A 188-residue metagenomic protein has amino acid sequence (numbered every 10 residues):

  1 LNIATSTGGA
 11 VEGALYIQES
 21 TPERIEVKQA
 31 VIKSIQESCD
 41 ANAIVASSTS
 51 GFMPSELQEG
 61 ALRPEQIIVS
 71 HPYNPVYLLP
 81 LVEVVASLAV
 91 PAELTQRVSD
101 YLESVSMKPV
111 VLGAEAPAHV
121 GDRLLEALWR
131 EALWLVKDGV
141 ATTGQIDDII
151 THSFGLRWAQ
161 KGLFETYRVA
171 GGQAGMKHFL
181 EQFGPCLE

Functional and structural regions predicted by a protein language model:
L1-I44: Rossmann-like NAD(P)-binding element
I44-A114, A118, D122: Rossmann-fold dinucleotide-binding core
V82-V85, R130-W134, D147, F164-T166 (+1 more regions): Amphipathic alpha-helical segments within well-ordered protein domains
P91, A141-Q145: Helix N-cap / loop-to-helix initiation motif
E103, W134-T142: C-terminal regulatory/interaction module of P-loop NTP-utilizing enzymes
G121, L125-E131: Structural/interface elements that position substrates and couple domains in central-metabolism enzymes
I150-S153: Small-residue-rich helix-loop
G155-E188: Interdomain hinge/lid region at the active-site interface of Rossmann-like NAD(P)-dependent oxidoreductases
